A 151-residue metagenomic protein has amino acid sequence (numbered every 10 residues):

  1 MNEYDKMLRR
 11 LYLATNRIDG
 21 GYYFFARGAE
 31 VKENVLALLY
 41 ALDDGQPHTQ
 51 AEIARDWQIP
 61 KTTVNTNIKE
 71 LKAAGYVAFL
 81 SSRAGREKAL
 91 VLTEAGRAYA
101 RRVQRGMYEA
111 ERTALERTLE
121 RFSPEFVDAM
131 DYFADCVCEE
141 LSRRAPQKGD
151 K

Functional and structural regions predicted by a protein language model:
M1, R121-K151: C-terminal regulatory/oligomerization modules of transcriptional regulators
M1-A29, A98: N-terminal leader segment of winged-helix/HTH proteins
E3-K6, R10, D56, T63 (+2 more regions): Alpha-helical initiation/capping and key positions within long helical/coiled-coil segments
M7, E33-V35, A95: N-terminal positioning helix adjacent to the helix-turn-helix/winged-helix DNA-binding module
R9-N16, E94-A98, P124, D131 (+1 more regions): Generic structural signal for well-ordered, non-transmembrane alpha-helical segments in soluble/cytosolic regions
G20-T63: N-terminal helix-turn-helix DNA-binding core of bacterial DNA-binding proteins
T66: DNA-binding alpha-helical recognition surfaces that contact promoter or target DNA
K69-D128: Charged, amphipathic alpha-helical coiled-coil/dimerization segments
